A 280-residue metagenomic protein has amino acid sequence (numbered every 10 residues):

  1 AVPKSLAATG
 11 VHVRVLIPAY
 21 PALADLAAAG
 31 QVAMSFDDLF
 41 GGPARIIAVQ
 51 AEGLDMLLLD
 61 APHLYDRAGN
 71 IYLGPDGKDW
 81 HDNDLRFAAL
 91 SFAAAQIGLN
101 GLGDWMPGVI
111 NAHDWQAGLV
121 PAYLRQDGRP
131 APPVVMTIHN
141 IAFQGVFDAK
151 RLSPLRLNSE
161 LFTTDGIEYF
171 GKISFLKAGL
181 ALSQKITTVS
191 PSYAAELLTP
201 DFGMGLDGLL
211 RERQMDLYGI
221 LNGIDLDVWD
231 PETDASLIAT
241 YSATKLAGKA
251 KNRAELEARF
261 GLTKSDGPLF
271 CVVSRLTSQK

Functional and structural regions predicted by a protein language model:
A1-K280: Catalytic cores of nucleotide-sugar-dependent glycosyltransferases that transfer UDP/GDP/TDP-activated
